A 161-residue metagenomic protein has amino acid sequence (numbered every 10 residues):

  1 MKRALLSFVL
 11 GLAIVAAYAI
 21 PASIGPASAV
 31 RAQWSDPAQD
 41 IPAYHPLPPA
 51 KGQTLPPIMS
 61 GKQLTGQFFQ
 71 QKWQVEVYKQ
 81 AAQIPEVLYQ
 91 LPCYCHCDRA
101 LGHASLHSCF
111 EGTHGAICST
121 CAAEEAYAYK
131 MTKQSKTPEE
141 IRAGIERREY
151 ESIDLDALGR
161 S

Functional and structural regions predicted by a protein language model:
M1-A82, Y129-K133, P138, R142-S161: Secretory/periplasmic and organellar redox-cofactor proteins
V75-V77, Y89-P92: Short amphipathic alpha-helical surface micro-motifs
A82-Y89: Short, flexible, mixed-charge glycine/proline-rich loop motifs that serve as phosphate/nucleic-acid-contacting
L91-A128: Short, thiol/selenol-centered motifs that function as redox-active sites or metal-ligating centers
